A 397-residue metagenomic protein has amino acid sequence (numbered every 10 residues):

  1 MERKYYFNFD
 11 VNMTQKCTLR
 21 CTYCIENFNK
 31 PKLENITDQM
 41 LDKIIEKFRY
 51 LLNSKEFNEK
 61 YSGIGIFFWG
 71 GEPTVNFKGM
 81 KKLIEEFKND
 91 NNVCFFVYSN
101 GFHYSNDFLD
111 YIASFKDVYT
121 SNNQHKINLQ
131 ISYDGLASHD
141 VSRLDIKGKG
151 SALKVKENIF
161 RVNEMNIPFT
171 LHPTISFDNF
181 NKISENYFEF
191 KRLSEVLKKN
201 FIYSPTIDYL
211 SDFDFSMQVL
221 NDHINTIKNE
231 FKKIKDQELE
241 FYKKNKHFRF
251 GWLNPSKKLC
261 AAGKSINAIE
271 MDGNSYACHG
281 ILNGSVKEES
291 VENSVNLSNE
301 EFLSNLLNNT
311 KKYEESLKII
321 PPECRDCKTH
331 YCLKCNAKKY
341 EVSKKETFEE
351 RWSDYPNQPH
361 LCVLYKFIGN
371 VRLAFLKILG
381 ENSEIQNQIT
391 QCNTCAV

Functional and structural regions predicted by a protein language model:
M1-D10, K55-Y61: N-terminal [4Fe-4S]-dependent radical SAM core
R3-K43: Canonical Radical SAM [4Fe-4S] cluster-binding loop centered on the CxxxCxxC motif and its immediate flanking residues
C17, C21-C24, C260, C278 (+3 more regions): Short cysteine clusters
L33, A137-D272, S285-N293: Radical SAM enzyme [4Fe-4S]-AdoMet core and its adjacent flexible, acidic and glycine-rich loops/tails across
I45-F67, N76-D208: Radical SAM/AdoMet-radical enzyme domain recognition
G70-G71: Active-site neighborhood of divalent metal-dependent phosphoester/pyrophosphate hydrolases
N274-Y276: Hydrophobic "anchor" residues
N283-V397: Flexible mid-to-C-terminal extensions adjoining Fe-S/redox cofactors in radical SAM and related proteins
